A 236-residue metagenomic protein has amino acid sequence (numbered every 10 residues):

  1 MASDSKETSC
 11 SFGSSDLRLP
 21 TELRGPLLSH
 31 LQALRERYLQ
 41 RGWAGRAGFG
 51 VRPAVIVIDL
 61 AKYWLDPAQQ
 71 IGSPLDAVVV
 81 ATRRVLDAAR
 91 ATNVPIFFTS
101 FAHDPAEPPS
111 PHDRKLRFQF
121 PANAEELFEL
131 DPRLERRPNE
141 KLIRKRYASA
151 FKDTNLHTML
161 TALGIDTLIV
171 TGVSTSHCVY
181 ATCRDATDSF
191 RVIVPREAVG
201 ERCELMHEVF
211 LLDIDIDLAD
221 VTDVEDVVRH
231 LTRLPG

Functional and structural regions predicted by a protein language model:
A2-A54, D87-T92, L116-G236: Active-site-adjacent betaalpha module
A54-A61: Acidic-leg catalytic submotif of subtilisin-like serine proteases
L60, F101-H103, E197: Active-site loop/turn elements of alpha/beta-hydrolase fold enzymes, especially the short glycine-/histidine-rich
A61-P67: Short acidic, Gly/Ser-rich segments with clustered Asp/Glu that frequently serve as metal-coordination loops in enzyme
A68-L75, R114-F120: Short glycine-enriched, charge-decorated loop/helix-capping segments at active-site entrances that position
Q69-A102: A short alpha/beta connector and helix-capping loop motif
I96, S100-F118: Early exported N-terminus immediately downstream of N-terminal targeting peptides
